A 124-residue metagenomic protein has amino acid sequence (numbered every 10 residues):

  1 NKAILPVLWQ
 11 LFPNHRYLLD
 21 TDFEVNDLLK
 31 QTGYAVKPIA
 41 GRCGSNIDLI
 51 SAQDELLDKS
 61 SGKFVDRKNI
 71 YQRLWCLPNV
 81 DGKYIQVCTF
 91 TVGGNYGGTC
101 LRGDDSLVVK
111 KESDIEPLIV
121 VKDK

Functional and structural regions predicted by a protein language model:
N1-C76: Active-site nucleotide/adenylate-binding loops and adjacent lid/helix of ATP-dependent enzymes
S45-K124: ATP-dependent carboxylate/phosphate-activation module, predominantly the ATP-grasp catalytic core and closely related
